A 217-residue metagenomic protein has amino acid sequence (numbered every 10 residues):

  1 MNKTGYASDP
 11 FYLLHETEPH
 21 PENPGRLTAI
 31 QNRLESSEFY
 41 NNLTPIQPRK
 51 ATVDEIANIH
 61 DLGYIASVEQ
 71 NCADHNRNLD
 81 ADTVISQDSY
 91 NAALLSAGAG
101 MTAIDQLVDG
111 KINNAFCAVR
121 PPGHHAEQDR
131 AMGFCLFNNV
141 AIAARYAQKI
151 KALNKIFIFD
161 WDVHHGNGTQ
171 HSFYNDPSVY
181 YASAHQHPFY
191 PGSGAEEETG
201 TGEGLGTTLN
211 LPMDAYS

Functional and structural regions predicted by a protein language model:
M1-S217: HDAC/HDAC-like amidohydrolase catalytic core signature
